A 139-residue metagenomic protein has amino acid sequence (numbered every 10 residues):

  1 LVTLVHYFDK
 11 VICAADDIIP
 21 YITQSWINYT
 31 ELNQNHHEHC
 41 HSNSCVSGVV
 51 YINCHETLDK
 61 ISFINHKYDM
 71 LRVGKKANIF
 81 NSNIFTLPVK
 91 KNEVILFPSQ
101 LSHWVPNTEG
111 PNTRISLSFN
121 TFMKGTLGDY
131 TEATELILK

Functional and structural regions predicted by a protein language model:
L1-I18, N35, A133-L138: Non-heme Fe(II)/2-oxoglutarate
Y21, I27-L96, P106, M123-E135: Catalytic core of non-heme Fe(II) oxygenases with the double-stranded beta-helix
I22, S82, N112-S116: Short edge beta-strand segments in beta-sheet-rich domains
S102, P106-S116: Ligand-binding loop in jelly-roll beta-barrel domains
S116, N120-F122: Internal, hydrophobic beta-strand segments that form the core of beta-sheet-rich folds
